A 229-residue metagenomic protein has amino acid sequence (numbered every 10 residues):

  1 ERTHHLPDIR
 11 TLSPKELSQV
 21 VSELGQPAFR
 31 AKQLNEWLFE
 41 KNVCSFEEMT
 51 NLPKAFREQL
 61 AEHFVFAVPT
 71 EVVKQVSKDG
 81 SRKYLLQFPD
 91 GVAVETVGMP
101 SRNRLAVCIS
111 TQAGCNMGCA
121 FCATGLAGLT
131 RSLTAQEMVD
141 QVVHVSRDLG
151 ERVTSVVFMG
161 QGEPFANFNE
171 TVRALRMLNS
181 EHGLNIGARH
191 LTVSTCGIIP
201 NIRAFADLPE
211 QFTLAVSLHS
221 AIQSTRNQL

Functional and structural regions predicted by a protein language model:
E1-L105: Flexible, acidic/Gly-rich N-terminal and inter-domain linker regions that tether and position cofactor-handling modules
V43, E47, L60-A61, L86 (+5 more regions): Alpha-helix boundary/capping detector
V92-F212, I222-Q223: Conserved Radical SAM active-site core
A221-L229: Helical hairpin unit composed of two closely spaced alpha helices linked by a short loop
